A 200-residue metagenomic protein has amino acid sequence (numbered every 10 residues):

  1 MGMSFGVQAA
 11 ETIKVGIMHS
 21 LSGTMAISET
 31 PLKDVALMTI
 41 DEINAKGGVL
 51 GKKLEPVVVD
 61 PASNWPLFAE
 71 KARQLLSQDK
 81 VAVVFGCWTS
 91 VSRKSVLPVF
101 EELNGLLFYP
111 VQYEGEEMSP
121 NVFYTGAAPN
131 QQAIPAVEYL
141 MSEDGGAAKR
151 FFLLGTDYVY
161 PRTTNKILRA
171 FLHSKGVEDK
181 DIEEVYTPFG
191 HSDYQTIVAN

Functional and structural regions predicted by a protein language model:
M1-K14, A45: Short, low-complexity disordered leader/linker segments with a strong preference for bacterial N-terminal type II
A9-I27, F100-E101, L106-P110, E114-Y124 (+1 more regions): Glycine/serine-rich loop-strand microenvironments at binding/catalytic pocket rims
A10, K33-P56, G146, H173-K180: Signal peptide-proximal N-terminal region of secreted/periplasmic/extracellular or secretory-lumen proteins
T12-P31, C87-W88, R150-T156: Short beta-strand segments enriched in small/hydrophobic residues
S22-M25, T39-I40, N44-G47, L76-D79 (+5 more regions): Sec/Tat-exported extracytoplasmic proteins
I27-D34, G47-E116, T125, T187-Q195: Beta-alpha junction/loop-to-helix N-cap segments that form part of ligand/metal-binding clefts
D34-L37, D41, R73, E138 (+1 more regions): Core alpha-helical elements of the protein kinase catalytic domain, predominantly the helix directly N-terminal
E70, N121-N200: Extracellular/periplasmic Venus flytrap/periplasmic-binding protein
